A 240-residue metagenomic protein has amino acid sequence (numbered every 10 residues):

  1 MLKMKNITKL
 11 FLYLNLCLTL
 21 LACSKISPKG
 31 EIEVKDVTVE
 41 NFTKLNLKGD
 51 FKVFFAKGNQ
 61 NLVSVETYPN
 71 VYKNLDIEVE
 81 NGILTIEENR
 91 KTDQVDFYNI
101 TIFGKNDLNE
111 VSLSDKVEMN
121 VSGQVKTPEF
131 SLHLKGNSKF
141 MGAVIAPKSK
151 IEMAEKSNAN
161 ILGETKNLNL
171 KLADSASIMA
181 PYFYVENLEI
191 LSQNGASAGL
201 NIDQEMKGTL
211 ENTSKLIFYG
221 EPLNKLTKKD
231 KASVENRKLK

Functional and structural regions predicted by a protein language model:
M1-M4, L16: Structured catalytic/translocation cores of nucleotide/phosphate-coupled proteins
L2, T8, A22-N74, I83-F103 (+2 more regions): Short acidic/polar N-terminal linker immediately downstream of export determinants
K5-T8, L12, L210: Intrinsically disordered, low-complexity Ser/Thr/Pro-rich tracts
F11-L21: Bacterial N-terminal signal peptides
T43-F55, T101-I102, D107-L239: Extended, compositionally simple hydrophobic/Ser/Thr-rich segments that build repetitive fibrous architectures
